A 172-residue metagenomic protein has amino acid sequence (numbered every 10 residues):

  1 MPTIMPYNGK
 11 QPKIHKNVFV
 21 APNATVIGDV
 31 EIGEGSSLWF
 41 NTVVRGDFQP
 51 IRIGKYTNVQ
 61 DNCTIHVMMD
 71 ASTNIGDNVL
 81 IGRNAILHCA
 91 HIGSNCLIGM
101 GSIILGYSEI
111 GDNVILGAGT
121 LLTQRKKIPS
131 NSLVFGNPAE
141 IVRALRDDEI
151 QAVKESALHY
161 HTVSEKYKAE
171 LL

Functional and structural regions predicted by a protein language model:
M1-N17, K126-S132, N137-L172: Terminal amphipathic alpha-helical/low-complexity segments used for targeting or macromolecular assembly
Y7-V134, A139-I141: Structural signal for interior beta-strand "rungs" in well-ordered beta-sheet cores of soluble enzyme domains
